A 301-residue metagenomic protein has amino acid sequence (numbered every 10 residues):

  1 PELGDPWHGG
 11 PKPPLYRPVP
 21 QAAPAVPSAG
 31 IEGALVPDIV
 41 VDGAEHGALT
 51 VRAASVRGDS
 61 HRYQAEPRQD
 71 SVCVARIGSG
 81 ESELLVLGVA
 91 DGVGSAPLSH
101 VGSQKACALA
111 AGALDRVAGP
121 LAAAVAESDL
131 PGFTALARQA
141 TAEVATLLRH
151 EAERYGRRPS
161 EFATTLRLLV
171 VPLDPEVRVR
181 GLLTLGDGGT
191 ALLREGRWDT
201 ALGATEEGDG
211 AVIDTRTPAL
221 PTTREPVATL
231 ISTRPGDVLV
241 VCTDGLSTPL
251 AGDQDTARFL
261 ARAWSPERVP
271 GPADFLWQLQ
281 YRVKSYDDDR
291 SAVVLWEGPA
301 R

Functional and structural regions predicted by a protein language model:
P1-A25, G210-R301: C-terminal catalytic subdomain
P1-G112, G188: N-terminal entry segment of metal-dependent catalytic domains or homologous docking segments
S55-Y63, V144-R157, G189-T229, E267-V269 (+1 more regions): PP2C/PPM family metal-dependent serine/threonine protein phosphatase catalytic domain, recognizing the conserved
E66-Q69, C73-A75, S79-E81, S160-P172 (+3 more regions): Acidic loop->beta-strand submotif enriched in PP2C/PPM serine/threonine phosphatases
A96-L98, L192-L193, P249-A251: Short helix/loop capping segments that flank catalytic or ligand/cofactor-binding pockets
A108-H150, F259-Y281: Helix-loop-helix
A124-L193, P226-I231: Catalytic core of PPM/PP2C metal-dependent serine/threonine phosphatase domains
V171-P172, L193-E195, V294-R301: Short beta-strand-to-coil "C-cap" segments at the C-terminal boundary of structured domains/repeats, marking
